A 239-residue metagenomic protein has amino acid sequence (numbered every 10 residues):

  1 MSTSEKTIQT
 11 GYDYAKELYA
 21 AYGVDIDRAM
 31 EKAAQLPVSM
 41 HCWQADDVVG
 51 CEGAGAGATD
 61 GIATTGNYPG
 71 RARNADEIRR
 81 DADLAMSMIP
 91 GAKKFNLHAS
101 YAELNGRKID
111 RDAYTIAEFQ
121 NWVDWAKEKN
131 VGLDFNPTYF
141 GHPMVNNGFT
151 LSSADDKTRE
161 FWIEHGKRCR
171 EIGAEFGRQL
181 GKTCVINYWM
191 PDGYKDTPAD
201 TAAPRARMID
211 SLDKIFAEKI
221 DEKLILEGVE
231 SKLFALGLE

Functional and structural regions predicted by a protein language model:
M1-A154, E171, K182: Alpha/beta catalytic barrel-like cores
T115-E239: Active-site acidic/histidine proton-transfer and metal-coordination neighborhood in alpha/beta enzyme cores
